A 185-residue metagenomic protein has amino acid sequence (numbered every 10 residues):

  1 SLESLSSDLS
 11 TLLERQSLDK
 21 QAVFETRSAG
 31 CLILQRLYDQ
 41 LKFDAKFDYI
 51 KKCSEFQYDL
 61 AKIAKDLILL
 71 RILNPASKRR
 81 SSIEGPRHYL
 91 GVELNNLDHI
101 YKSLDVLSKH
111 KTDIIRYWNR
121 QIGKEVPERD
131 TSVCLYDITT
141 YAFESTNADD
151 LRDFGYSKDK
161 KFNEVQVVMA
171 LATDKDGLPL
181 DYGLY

Functional and structural regions predicted by a protein language model:
S1-D153, N163, L171-Y185: Dynamic "connector" segments at or just before major functional cores
